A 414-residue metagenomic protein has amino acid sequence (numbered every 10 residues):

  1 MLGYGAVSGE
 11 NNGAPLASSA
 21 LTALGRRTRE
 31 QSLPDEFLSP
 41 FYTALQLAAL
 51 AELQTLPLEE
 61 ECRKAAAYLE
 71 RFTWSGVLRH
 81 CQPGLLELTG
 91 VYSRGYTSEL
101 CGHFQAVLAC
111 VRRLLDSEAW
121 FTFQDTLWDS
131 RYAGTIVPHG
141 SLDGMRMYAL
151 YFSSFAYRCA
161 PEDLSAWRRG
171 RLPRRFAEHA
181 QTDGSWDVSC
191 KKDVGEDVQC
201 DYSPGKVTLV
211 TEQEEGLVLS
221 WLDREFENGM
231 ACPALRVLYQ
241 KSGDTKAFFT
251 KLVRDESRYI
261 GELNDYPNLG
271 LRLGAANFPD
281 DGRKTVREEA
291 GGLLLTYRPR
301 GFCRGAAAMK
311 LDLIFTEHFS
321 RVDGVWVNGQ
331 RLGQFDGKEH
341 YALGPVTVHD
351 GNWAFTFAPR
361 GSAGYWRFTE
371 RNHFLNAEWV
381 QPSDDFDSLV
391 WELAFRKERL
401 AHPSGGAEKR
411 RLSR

Functional and structural regions predicted by a protein language model:
M1-A177: Extracellular polysaccharide-recognition and catalytic grooves
M1-G5, G9, G13, A17 (+9 more regions): Generic low-polarity alpha-helical segments
G3, E10-G13, L24-T28, D35 (+11 more regions): A broad "ordered helical/assembly scaffold" signature
A109-A308: Long, charge-rich C-terminal accessory regions
R224, S242-R414: Extended repeat-based interaction scaffolds and adjacent low-complexity, acidic/S/T/P-biased segments that form broad
